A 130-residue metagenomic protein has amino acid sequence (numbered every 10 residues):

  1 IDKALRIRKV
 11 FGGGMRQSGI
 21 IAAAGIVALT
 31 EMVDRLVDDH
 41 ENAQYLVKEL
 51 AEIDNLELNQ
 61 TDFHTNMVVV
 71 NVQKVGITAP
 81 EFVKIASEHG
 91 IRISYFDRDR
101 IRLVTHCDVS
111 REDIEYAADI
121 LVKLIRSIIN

Functional and structural regions predicted by a protein language model:
I1-K74: Active-site C-terminal subdomain of aminotransferase-like
K3-A4, F82, D113, A117: Hydrophobic side chains in well-ordered alpha-helices
I7, Y45, E49-I53, E81-I91 (+1 more regions): Generic non-transmembrane alpha-helical segments
N55-N59, G90-Y95: A short linear hydrophobic-aromatic micro-motif
F63, F96-R98: Short, solvent-exposed coil/turn segments
N66-S87, S94: A C-terminal functional module that forms or caps the active site or interfaces directly with catalytic machinery
E88, D99-N130: PLP-dependent enzyme catalytic core of the Aspartate aminotransferase-like
